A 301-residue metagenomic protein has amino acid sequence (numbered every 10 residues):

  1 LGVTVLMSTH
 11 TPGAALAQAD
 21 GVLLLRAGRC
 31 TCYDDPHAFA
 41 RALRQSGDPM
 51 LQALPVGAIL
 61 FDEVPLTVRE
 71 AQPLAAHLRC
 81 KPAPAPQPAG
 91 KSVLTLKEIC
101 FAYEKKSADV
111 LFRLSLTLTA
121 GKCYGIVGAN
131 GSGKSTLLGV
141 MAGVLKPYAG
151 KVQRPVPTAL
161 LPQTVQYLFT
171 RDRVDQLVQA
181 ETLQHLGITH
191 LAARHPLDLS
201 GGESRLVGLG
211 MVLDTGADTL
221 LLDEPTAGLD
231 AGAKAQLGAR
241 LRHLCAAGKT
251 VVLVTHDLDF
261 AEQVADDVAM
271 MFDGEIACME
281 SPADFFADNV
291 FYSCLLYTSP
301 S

Functional and structural regions predicted by a protein language model:
T9-H10, T255-H256: H-loop/switch region of ABC-family ATPase nucleotide-binding domains
A15-A17, A261-Q263: A short, surface-exposed alpha-helical micro-motif characterized by mixed small hydrophobic and charged/polar residues
L25, R29-L54, E275-L296: Conserved beta-strand-loop-alpha-helix hinge in the C-terminal portion of ABC ATPase nucleotide-binding domains
V127-A129: The feature captures the beta-strand-to-loop junction immediately N-terminal to the Walker
A142: Helix-to-loop junction immediately C-terminal to a conserved catalytic motif
Q179-A193: Conserved ABC ATPase "signature" region
E224-P225: Walker B catalytic motif
Y297-S301: Conserved small/polar residues in nucleotide/adenosyl-binding loops
